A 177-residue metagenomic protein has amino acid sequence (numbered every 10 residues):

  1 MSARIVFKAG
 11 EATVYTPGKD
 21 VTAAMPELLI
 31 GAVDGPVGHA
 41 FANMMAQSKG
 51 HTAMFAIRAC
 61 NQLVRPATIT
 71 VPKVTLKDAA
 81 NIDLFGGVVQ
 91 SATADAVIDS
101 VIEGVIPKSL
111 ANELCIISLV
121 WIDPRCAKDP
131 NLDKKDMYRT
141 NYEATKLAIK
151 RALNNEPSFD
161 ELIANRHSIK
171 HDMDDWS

Functional and structural regions predicted by a protein language model:
M1-S177: Accessory interaction regions appended to the cores of large information-processing enzymes
